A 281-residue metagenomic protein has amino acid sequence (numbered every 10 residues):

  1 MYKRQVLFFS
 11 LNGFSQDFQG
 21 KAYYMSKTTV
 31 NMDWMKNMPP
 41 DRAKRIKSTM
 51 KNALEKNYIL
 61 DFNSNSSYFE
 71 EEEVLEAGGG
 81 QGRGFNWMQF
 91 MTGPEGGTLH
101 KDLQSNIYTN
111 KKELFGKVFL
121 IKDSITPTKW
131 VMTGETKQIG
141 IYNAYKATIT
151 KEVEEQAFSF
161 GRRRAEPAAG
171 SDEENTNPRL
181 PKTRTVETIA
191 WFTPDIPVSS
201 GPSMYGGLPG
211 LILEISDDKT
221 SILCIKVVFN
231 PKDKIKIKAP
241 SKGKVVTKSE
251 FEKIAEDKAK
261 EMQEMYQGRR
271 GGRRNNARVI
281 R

Functional and structural regions predicted by a protein language model:
M1-Y2: Short, small-residue-biased leader/transition segments that mark boundaries at the very start of proteins
V6-S10: Hydrophobic core
L11-S15: Sec/Tat signal peptide C-region and signal peptidase I cleavage site
D17-R281: Extended soluble regions of mature proteins
